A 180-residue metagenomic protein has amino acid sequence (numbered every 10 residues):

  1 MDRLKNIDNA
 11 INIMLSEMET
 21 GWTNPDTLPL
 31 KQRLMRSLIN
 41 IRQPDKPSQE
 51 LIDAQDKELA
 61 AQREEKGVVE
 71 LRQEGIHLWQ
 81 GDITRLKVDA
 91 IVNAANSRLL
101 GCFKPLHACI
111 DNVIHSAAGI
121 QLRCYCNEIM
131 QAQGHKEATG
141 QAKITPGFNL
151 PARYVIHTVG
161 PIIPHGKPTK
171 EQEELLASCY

Functional and structural regions predicted by a protein language model:
M1-Y180: Macrodomain-like recognition of ADP-ribose-binding/processing modules
